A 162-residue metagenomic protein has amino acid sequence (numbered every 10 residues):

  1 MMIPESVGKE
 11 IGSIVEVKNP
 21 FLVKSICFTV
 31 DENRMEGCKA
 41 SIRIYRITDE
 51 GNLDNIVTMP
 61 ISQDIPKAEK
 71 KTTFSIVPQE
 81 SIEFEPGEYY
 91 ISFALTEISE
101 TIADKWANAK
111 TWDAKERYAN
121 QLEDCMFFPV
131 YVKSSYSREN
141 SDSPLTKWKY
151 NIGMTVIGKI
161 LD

Functional and structural regions predicted by a protein language model:
M1-D49, E88, A94-D162: Beta-sheet-rich sandwich/jelly-roll-like modules and their strand-loop junctions
P20, S81-E83: Alpha-helix termination/capping residues and helix-transition junctions
N33-E36, G51, P66-A68, E83-F84: Short glycine/serine/proline-enriched coil/turn segments at secondary-structure junctions
D49-N55: Membrane-proximal juxtamembrane linkers immediately C-terminal to transmembrane helices
N55-A68: Solvent-exposed serine/threonine-rich low-complexity stretches and specific carbohydrate-binding patches
K71-S81: Exposed aromatic-hydrophobic patches
Q79, P86-G87: Tight coil/turn sites that cap or link beta-strands
